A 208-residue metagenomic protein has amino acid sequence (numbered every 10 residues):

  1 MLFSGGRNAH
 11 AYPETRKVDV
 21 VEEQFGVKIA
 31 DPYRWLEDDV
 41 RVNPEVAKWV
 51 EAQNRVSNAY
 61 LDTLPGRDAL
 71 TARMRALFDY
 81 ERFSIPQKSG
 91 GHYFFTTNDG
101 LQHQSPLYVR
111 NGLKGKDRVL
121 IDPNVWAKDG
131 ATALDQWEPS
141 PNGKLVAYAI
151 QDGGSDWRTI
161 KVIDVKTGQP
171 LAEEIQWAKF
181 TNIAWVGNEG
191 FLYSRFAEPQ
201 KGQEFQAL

Functional and structural regions predicted by a protein language model:
L2-L208: Beta-propeller folds
